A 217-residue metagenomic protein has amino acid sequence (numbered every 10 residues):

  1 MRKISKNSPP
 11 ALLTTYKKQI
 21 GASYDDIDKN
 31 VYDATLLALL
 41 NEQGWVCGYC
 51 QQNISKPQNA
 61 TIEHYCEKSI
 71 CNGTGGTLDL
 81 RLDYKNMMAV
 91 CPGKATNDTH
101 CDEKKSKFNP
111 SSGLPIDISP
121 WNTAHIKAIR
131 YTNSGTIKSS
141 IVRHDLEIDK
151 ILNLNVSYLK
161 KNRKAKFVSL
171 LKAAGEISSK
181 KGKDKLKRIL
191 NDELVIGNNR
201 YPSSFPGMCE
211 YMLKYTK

Functional and structural regions predicted by a protein language model:
R2-Y49, C71-L82: Short, charged surface segments at domain edges that flank catalytic/cofactor-binding sites
Q43-V46, M87, N97, F205: Secretory pathway export signals and precursors
V46-Y49, T61, A89-V90, A128-Y131 (+1 more regions): A structural signal for short, well-ordered beta-strand segments and their strand-loop junctions that often border
Q52-N109: Histidine-centered nuclease catalytic patch
D102-I177: Conserved, surface-exposed functional patches that form binding/active-site neighborhoods
R143-K217: C-terminal, charged low-complexity interaction regions
